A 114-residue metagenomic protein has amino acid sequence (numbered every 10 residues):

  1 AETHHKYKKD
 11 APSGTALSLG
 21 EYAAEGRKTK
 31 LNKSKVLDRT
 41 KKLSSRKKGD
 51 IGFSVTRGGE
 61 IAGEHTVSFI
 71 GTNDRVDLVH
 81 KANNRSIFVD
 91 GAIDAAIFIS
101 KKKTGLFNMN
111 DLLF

Functional and structural regions predicted by a protein language model:
A1-F114: C-terminal substrate-binding/catalytic lobe of Rossmann-fold NAD(P)-dependent oxidoreductases
